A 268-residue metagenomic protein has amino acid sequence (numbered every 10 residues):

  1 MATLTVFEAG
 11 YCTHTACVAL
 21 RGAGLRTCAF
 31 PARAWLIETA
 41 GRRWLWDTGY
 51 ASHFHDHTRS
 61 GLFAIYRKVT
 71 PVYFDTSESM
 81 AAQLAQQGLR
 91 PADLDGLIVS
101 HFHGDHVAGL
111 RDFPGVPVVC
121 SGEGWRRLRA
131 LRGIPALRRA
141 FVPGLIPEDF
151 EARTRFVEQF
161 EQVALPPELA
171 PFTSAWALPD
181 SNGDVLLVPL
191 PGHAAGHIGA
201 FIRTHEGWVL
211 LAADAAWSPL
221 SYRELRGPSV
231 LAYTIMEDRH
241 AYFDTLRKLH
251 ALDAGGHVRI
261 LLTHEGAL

Functional and structural regions predicted by a protein language model:
T3-V6, L20, R33-E38, W44 (+1 more regions): Core dinuclear metal-dependent hydrolase active-site scaffold
Y11-A82, Q86, A200-A213: Conserved beta-strand hairpin/beta-sheet module of binuclear metal-dependent hydrolase folds, prominently
A19-G24, A29, C120, A130-A152 (+3 more regions): C-terminal/domain-terminus segments
L45-T48, G96-H101, C120-S121, P189-G192 (+3 more regions): Active-site neighborhood of phospho(di)ester-bond hydrolases with catalytic His/Asp-centered motifs
S52, R67-A82, H205-L268: Cap/insert and terminal regions of metallo-dependent hydrolase folds
R59-C120: Active-site metal-binding motif and surrounding structural segment of the metallo-beta-lactamase
V72-L89, D93, E123-V188, T234-H257: Metallo-beta-lactamase
F102-V107, A194-I198, W217-L220, E265-L268: Active-site environment of divalent metal-dependent phosphoester hydrolases
